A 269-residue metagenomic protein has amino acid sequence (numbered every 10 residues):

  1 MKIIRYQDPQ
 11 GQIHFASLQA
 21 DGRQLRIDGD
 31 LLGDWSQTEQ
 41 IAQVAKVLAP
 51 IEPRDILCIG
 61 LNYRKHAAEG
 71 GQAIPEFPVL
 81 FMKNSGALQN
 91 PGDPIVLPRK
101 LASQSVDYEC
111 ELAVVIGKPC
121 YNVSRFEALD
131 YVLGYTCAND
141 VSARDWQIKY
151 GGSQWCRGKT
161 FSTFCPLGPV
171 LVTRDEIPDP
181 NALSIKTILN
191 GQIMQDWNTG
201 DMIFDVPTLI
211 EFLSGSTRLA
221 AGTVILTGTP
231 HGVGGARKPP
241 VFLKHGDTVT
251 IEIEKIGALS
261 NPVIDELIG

Functional and structural regions predicted by a protein language model:
M1-V79, K186, T250, L267: N-terminal non-catalytic cap/leader segment that marks the start of a structured domain
Q7, C58-N62, M82-K83, D107-G117 (+3 more regions): Short beta-strand segments
Q37, Q43-P50, H66, V96-P98 (+1 more regions): Catalytic-pocket segment enriched in acidic/His residues
I74-P91, V106-Y108, K244-K255: Structural signature of FAD isoalloxazine-binding scaffolds in flavoprotein oxidoreductases
P91-A113: A structural-propensity feature for long, helix-poor, extended segments
C120-S124, E176-D179: Short helix-loop capping/hinge motifs at secondary-structure junctions, enriched in acidic/polar residues
Y121-Y135: N-terminal accessory regions of nucleic-acid-interacting proteins
